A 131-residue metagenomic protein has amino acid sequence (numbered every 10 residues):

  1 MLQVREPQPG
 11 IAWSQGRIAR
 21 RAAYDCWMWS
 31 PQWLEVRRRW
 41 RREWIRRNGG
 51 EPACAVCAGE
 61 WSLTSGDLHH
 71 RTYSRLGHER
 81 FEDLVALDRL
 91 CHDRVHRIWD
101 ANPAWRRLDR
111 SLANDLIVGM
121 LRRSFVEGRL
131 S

Functional and structural regions predicted by a protein language model:
M1-A53, A58-S62, P103-S131: A boundary/linker detector
S30-P31, V36, S74-L76, L87: Surface-exposed loop/turn and secondary-structure junction residues enriched for glycine/proline
A53-A86, V95-R106: Histidine-centered nuclease catalytic patch
C91: Cys/His-coordinated zinc-finger cores
